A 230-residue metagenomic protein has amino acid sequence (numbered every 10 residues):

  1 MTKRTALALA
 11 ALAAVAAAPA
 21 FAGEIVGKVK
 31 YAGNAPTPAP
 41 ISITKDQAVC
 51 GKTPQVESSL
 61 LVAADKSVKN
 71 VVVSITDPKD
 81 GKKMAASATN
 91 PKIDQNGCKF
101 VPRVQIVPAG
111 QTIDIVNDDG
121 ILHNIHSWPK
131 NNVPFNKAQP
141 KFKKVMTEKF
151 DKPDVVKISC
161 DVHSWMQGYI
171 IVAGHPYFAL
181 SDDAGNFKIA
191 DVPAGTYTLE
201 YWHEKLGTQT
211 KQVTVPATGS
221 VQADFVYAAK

Functional and structural regions predicted by a protein language model:
T2-F21: Gram-negative bacterial Sec-dependent N-terminal signal peptides
F21-K230: Extracytoplasmic copper-binding redox domains, predominantly the cupredoxin/blue-copper superfamily
